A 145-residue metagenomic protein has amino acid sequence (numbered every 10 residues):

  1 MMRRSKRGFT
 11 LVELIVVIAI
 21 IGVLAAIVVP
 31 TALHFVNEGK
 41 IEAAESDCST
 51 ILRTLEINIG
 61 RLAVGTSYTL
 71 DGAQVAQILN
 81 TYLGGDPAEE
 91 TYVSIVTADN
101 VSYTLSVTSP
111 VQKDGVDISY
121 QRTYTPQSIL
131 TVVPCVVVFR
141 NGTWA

Functional and structural regions predicted by a protein language model:
M1-F9: N-terminal leader/signal peptides at the extreme start of proteins
M1-M2, L14, F35-E38: Amphipathic alpha-helical segments that mediate coupling or scaffolding at interfaces
G8-L11, V23-A26, F35: ABC ATPase nucleotide-binding domain "signature" loop
I15-T31: Alpha-helical hydrophobic helix detector
L33-L52: Aliphatic-rich helix starts adjacent to a transmembrane/signal segment
D47-T66: N-terminal alpha-helical signal peptides/signal-anchor transmembrane segments
A63-C135, R140-A145: Extracellular/periplasmic head regions of type IV pilus-like filament subunits
